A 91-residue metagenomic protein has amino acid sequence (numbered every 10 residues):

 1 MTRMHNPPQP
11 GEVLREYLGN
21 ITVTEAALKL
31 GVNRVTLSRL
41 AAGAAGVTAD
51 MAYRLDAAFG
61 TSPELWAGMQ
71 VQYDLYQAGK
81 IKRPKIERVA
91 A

Functional and structural regions predicted by a protein language model:
M1-T2, I86-A91: Short intrinsically disordered terminal tails
M1-T22, E64, G68: A short, Lys/Arg-rich alpha-helix, primarily the initiator
N20-R39: Short alpha-helical DNA-recognition segment
G31, A42, G60, Q70-D74: Short amphipathic alpha-helical surface patches that mediate protein-protein
D50-Q70: DNA major-groove recognition helix of helix-turn-helix/homeodomain DNA-binding modules
L65-R83: Short amphipathic recognition helices of helix-turn-helix/homeodomain-type DNA-binding modules
